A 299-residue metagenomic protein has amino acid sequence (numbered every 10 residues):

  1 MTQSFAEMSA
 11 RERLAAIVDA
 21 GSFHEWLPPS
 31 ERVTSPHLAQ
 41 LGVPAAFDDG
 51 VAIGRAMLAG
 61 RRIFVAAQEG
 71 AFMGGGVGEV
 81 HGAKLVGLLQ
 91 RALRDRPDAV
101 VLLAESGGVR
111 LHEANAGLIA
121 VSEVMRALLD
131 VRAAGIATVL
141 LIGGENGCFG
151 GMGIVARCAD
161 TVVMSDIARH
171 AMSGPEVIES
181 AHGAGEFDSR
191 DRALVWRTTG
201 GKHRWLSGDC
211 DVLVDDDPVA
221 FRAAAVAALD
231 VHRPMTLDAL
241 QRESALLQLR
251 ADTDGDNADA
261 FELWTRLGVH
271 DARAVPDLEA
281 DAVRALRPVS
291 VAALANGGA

Functional and structural regions predicted by a protein language model:
M1-L27, S180-A299: Amphipathic alpha-helical segments at domain termini/boundaries
Q3-F64: Short beta-strand/loop segment at the start of cytosolic alpha/beta domains
A39, P44-G50, G76-Q90: Glycine-rich anion/phosphate-binding loops
A39-G42, F72, R96-P97: Conserved P-loop NTPase/AAA+ ATPase motor core
L58-E69, K84-R110: A structural preference for short, pocket-lining loop segments at secondary-structure junctions
G70-M73, G144: Conserved interaction-surface patches within small, structured recognition/assembly domains
M73-V80, H112-A116: Flexible beta-alpha connector loops of hexameric P-loop NTPases
G108-A239: Conserved catalytic cores of soluble enzyme domains, especially glycine-rich substrate-binding beta-alpha loops
